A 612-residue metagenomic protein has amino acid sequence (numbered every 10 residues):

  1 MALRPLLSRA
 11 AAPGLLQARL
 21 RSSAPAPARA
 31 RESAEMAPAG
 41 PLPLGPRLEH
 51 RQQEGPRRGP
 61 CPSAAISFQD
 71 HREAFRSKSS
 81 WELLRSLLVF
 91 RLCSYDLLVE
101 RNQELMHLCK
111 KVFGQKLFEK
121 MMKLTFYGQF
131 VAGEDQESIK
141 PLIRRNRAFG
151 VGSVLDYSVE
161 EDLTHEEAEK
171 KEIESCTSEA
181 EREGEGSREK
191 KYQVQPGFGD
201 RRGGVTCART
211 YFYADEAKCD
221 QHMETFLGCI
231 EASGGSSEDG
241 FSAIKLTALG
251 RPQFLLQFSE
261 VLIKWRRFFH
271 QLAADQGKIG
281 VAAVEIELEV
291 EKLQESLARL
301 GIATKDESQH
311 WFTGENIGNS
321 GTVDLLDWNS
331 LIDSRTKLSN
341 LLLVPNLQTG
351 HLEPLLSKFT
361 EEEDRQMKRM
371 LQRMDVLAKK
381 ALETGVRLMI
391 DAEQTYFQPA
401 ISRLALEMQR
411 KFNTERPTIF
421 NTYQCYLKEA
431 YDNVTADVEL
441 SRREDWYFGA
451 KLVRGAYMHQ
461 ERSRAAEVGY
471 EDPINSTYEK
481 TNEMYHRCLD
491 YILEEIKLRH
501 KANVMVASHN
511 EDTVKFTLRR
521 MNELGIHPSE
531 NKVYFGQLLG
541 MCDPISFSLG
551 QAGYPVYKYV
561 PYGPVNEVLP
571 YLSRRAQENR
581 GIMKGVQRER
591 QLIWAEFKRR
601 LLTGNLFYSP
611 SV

Functional and structural regions predicted by a protein language model:
A2-V612: Positively charged, amphipathic and often flexible ligand-engagement surfaces
